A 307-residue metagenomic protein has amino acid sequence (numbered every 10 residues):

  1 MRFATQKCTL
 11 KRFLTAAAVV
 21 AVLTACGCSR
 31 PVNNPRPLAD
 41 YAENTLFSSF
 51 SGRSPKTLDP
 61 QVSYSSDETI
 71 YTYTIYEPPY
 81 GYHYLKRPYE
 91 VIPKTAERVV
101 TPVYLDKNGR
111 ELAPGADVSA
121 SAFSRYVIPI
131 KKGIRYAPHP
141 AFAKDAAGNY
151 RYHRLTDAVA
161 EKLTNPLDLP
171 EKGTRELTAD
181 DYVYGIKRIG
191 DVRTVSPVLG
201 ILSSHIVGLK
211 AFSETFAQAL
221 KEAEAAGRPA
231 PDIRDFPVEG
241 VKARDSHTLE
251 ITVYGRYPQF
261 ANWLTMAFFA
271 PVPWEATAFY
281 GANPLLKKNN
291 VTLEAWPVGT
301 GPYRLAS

Functional and structural regions predicted by a protein language model:
F3-T15: Bacterial N-terminal signal peptides that target proteins for export
A16-A25: Bacterial N-terminal signal peptides
G27-V32: Bacterial signal peptide processing site
A42-G52, S124-P129, Y182, L249-E250 (+1 more regions): Short, well-ordered beta-strand elements
A42-N44, T74-Y76, K94-A96, S121-R125 (+3 more regions): Extracytoplasmic
S48-V118, V298-T300, A306: N-terminal lobe/hinge region of extracytoplasmic solute-binding protein
H83-K86, V207-T248, T252-S307: Gly/Pro-rich hinge or "lid" segments in bacterial periplasmic/extracellular proteins
R98-H205, E250: Aromatic- and charge-enriched surface segment that lines or borders ligand/interaction sites
